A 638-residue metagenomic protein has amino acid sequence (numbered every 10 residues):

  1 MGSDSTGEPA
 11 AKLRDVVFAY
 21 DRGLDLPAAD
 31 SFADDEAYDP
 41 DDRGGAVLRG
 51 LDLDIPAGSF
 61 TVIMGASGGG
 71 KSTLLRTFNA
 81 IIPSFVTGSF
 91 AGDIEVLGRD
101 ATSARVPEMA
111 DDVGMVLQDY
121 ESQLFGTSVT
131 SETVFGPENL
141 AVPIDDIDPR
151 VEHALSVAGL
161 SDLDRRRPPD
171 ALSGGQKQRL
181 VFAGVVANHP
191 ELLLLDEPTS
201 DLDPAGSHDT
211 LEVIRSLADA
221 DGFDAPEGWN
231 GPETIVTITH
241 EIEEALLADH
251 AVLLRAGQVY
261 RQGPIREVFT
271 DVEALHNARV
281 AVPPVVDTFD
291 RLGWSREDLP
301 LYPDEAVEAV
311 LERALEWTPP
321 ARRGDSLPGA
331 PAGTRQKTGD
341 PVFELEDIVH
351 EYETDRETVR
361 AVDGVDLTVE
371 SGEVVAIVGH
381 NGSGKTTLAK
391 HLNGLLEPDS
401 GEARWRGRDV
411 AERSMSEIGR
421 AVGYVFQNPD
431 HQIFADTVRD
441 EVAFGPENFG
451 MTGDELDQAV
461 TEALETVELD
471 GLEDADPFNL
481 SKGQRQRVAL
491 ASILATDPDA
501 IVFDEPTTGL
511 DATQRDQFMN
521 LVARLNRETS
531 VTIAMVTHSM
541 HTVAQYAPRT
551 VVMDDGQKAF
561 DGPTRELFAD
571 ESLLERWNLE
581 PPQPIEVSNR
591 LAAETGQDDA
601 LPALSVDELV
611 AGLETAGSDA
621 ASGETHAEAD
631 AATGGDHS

Functional and structural regions predicted by a protein language model:
D30-S31, D35, D146-L163, D454-L472: Conserved ABC ATPase "signature" region
M64-A66, V378-H380: The feature captures the beta-strand-to-loop junction immediately N-terminal to the Walker
N79, N393: Helix-to-loop junction immediately C-terminal to a conserved catalytic motif
T87-R99, G401-D409, I418: Conserved ABC transporter NBD signature motif
P168-L172, Q176, D476-L480, Q484: Conserved ABC ATPase signature
V185-V186, L494: ABC ATPase C-loop
H189, D497: Conserved catalytic motifs of ABC-family nucleotide-binding domains
L193-D196, I501-D504: Catalytic Walker B motif of ABC-type/P-loop ATPase nucleotide-binding domains
